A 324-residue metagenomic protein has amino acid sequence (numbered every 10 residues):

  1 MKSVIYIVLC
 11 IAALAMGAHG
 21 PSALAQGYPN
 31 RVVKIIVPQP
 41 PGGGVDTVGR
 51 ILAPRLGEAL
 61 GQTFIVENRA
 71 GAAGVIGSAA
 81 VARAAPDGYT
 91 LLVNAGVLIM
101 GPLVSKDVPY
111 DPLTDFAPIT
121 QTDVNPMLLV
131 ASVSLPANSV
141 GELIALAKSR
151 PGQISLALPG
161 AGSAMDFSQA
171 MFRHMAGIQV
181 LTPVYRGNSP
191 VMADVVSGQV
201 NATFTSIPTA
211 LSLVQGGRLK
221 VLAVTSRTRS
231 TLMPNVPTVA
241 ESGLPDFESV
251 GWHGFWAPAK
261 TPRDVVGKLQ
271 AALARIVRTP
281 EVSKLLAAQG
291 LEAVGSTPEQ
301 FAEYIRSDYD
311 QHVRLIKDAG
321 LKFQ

Functional and structural regions predicted by a protein language model:
M1-I5: Positively charged n-region of N-terminal signal peptides that target proteins for export
Y6-A12: Sec-dependent N-terminal signal peptides
G17-G20: N-terminal signal peptide c-region/cleavage motif recognized by signal peptidases
L24-T114, Q153, G177-F204, L213 (+2 more regions): N-terminal (or domain-start) structured segment
N30-V32, H174-M175, Q215, E241 (+1 more regions): An extracytoplasmic/periplasmic, membrane-proximal ligand-sensing/linker region
R83-Y89, L103-P190, V239, W252-L285: Hinge/capping helix and adjacent helix->loop/strand transition within the periplasmic-binding protein
V93-L98, L158, N188, T205-A210 (+3 more regions): Beta->alpha turn/N-cap motifs
V124, T209-T279, S307-D310: C-terminal lobe and pocket-closing loops of periplasmic/extracytoplasmic Venus-flytrap solute-binding proteins
